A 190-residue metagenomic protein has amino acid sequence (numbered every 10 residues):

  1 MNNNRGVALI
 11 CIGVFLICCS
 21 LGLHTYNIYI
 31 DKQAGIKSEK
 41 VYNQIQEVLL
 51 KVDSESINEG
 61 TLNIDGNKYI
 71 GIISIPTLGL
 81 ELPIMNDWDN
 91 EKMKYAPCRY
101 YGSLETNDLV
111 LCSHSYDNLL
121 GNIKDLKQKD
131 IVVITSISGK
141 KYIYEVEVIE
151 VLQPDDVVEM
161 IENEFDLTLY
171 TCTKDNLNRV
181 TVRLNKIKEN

Functional and structural regions predicted by a protein language model:
M1-G6: Short, Lys/Arg-rich N-terminal segment immediately upstream of the first membrane anchor
V7-N190: Solvent-exposed, non-transmembrane regions of membrane-associated and secreted proteins
